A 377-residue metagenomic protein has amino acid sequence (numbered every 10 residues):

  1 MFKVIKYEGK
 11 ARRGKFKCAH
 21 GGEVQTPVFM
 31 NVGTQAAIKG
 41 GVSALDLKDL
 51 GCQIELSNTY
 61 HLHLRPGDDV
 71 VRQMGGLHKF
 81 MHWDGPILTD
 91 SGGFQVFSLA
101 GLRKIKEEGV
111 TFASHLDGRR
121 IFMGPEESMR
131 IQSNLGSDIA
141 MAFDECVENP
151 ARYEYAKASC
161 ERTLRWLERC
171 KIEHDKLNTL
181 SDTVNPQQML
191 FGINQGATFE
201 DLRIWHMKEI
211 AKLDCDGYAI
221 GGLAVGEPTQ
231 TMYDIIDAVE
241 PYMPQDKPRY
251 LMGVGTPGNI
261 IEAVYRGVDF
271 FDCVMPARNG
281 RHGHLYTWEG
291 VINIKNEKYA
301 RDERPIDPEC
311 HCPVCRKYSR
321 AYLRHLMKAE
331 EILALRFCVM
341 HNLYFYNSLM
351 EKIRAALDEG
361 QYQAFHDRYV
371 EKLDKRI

Functional and structural regions predicted by a protein language model:
M1-K15, V24-G33, G40-G41, D144-P150 (+1 more regions): C-terminal extensions of enzymes
M1-V184, E297-A300: Non-catalytic, usually N-terminal nucleic-acid engagement modules in DNA/RNA processing proteins
G22, E55, D90, Q132 (+5 more regions): Conserved, mostly hydrophobic/aromatic
S128, S159, T163-W166, C170 (+5 more regions): Alpha-helical packing segments of well-folded alpha/beta enzyme cores
G136, L167, K171-H174, N178 (+4 more regions): Structural signal for hydrophobic packing residues in well-ordered secondary-structure cores of soluble enzyme domains
E148-R152, K157, G217-L223, I332-L335: Glycine- and acidic
E161-L164, E173, L177, N185-I306: Glycine-rich phosphate/ribose-binding loops and adjacent secondary-structure elements that form binding surfaces
